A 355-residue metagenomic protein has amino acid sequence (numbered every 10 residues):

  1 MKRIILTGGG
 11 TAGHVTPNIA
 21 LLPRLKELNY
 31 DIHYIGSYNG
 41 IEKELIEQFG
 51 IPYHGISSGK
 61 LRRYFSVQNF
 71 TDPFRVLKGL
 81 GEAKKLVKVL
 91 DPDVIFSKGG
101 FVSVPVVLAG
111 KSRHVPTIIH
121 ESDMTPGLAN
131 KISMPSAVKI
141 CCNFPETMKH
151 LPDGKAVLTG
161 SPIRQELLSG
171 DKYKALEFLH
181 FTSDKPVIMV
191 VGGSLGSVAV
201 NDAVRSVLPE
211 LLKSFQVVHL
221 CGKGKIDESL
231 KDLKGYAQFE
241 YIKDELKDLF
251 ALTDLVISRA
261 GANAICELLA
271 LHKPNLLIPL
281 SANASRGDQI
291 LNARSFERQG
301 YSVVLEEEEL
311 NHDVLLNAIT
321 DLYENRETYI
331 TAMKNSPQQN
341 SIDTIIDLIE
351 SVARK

Functional and structural regions predicted by a protein language model:
R3, D31, P52, K111-Y173: Active-site-proximal region of nucleotide-activated glycan assembly enzymes, centered on histidine/acidic-rich loops
R3-G8, L28-R75, E306-E308: Conserved nucleotide-sugar phosphate-binding/catalytic loop shared by glycosyltransferases and other
G40, E44-F49, K172-K174, F181-V256 (+2 more regions): Donor-nucleotide binding loops and adjacent catalytic segments primarily of GT-B fold Leloir glycosyltransferases
F65-V94: An amphipathic, basic-hydrophobic alpha-helix
P92-V94, F239, A251-C266, K273-P274: Acidic donor-binding loop of glycosyltransferase active sites
S281-A318: Change "using UDP/GDP/dTDP sugars" to "using nucleotide sugars
E327-Q339: A short, well-ordered alpha-helix in the C-terminal region of glycosyltransferases
Q338-K355: C-terminal alpha-helical cap of glycosyltransferases
